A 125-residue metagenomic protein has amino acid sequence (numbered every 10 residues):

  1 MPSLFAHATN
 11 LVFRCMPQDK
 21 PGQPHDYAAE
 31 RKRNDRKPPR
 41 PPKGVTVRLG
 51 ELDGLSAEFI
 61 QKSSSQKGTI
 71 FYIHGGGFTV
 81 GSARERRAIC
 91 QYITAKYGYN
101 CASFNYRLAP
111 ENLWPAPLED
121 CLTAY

Functional and structural regions predicted by a protein language model:
M1-K62: A glycine/proline-hinged amphipathic helix-loop "lid/cap" segment that gates access to hydrophobic ligand pockets
K62-S63, I70, N100, T123-Y125: A structural signal for the main folded, soluble domain(s) of proteins
K67-G77: Short beta-strand element of the alpha/beta-hydrolase
G76, Y97-N100, F104-Y106: A short helix-loop-beta submotif of the ANL/AMP-binding
F78-R84: Glycine/threonine-rich flexible loop motifs
A83, I89, A102-Y125: Catalytic nucleophile-loop/oxyanion-hole region of alpha/beta-hydrolase and closely related hydrolase-like folds
I89-Y99: A short, Lys/Arg-enriched amphipathic alpha-helix followed by its capping loop at the start of a domain
